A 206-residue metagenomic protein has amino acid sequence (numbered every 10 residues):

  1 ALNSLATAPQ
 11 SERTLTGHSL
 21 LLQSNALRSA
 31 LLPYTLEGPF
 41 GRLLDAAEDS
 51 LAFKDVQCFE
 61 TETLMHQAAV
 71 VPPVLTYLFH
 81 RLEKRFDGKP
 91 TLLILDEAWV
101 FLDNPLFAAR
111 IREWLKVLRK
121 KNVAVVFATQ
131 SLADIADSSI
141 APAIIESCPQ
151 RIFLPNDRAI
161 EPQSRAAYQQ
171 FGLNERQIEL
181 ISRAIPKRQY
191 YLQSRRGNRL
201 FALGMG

Functional and structural regions predicted by a protein language model:
A1-N3, Q10, I135-G206: P-loop NTPase motor core of the ASCE superfamily
A1-V123, F127, A136-S139, Q177 (+2 more regions): P-loop NTPase motor domains
A124-A128, R151-L154: Short hydrophobic alpha-helical runs that function as membrane-insertion/retention elements
S131-L132: The feature captures the ABC ATPase H-loop/switch
